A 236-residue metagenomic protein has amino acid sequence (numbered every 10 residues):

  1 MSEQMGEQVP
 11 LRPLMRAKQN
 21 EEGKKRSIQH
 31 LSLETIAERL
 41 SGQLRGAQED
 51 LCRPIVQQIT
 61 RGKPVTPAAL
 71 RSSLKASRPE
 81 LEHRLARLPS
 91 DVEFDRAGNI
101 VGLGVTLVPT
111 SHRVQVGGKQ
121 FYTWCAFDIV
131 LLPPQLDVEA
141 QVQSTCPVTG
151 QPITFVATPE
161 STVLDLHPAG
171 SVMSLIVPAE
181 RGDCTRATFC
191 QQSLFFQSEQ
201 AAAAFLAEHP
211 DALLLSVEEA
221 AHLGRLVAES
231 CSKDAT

Functional and structural regions predicted by a protein language model:
S2-Q19, F121, Q141, Q151-T236: Long, low-complexity, charge-rich intrinsically disordered regions
G23-C52: Short alpha-helical segments that sit at the start of domains
I59-L74: Short acidic, hydrophobic short linear motifs in intrinsically disordered regions
S73-P89: Short amphipathic alpha-helical interaction segments
P89-G98: A short, conserved structural fragment
G102-P152: Aromatic- and glycine-enriched beta-alpha-beta binding-site module
